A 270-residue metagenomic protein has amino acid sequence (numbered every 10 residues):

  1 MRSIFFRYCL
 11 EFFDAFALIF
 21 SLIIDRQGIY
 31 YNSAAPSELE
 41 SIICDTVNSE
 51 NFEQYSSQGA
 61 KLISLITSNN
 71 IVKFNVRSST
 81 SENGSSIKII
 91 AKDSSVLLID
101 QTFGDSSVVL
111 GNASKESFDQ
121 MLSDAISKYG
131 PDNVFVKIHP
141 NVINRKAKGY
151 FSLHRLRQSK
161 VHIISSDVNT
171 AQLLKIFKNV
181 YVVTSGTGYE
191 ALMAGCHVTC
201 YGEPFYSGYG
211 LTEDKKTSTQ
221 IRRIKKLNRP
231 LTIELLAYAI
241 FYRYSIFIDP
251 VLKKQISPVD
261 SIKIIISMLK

Functional and structural regions predicted by a protein language model:
M1-K270: Catalytic-core helical/loop segments in enzymes performing group transfer/polymerization on anionic/lipid-linked
